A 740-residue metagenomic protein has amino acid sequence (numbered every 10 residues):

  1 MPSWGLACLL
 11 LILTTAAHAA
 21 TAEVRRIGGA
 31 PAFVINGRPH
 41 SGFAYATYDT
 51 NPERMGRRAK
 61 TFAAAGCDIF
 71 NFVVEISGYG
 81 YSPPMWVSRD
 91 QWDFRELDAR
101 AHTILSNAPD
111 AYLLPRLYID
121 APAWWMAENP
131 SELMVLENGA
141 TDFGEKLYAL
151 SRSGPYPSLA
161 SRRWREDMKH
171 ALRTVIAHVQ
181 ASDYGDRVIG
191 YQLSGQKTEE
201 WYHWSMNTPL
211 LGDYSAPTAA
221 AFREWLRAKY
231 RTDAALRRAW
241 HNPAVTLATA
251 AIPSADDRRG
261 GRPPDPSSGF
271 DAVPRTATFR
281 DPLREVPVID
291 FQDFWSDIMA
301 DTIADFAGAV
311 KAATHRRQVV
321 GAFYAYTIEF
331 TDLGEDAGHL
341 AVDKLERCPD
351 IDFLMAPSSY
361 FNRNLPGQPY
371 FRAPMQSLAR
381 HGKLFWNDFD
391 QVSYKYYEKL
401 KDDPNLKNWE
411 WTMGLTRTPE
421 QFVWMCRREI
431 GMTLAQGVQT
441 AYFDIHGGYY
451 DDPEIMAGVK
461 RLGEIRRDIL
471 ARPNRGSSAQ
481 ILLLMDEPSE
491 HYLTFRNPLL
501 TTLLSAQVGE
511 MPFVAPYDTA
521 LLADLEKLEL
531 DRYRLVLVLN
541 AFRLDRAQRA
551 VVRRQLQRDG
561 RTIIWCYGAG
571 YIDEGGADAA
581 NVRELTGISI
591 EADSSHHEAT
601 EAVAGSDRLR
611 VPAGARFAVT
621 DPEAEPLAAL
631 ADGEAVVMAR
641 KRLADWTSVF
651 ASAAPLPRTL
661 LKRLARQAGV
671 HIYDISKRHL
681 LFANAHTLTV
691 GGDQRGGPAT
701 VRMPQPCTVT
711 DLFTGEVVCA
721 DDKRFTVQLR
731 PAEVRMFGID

Functional and structural regions predicted by a protein language model:
A19-F62, R472: N-terminal carbohydrate-binding accessory modules
A20-A32, A219-E224, E623-V637: Short acidic, Pro/Gly- and aromatic-enriched capping/linker segments at domain boundaries
S41-D49, I76-R95, A149-H170, P282-D301 (+6 more regions): The substrate-binding groove and active-site-proximal loops of carbohydrate-active enzymes, especially glycoside
E53, V342-L345, G509-E529: A short, well-structured beta->alpha microelement
M55-F143, I176-Q180, D305-T314, R543: Aromatic-lined substrate-binding rim segments of carbohydrate-active enzymes
Y118, M126-I351, P357-Y360, Q368 (+1 more regions): Polysaccharide-binding and catalytic clefts of secreted carbohydrate-active enzymes
R316, G321-V514, A592-A615, L627-A631 (+4 more regions): Hydrophobic targeting/anchoring helices
F422, N540-D740: A conserved amphipathic helix/loop scaffold that creates a polar/acidic microenvironment used either to coordinate
